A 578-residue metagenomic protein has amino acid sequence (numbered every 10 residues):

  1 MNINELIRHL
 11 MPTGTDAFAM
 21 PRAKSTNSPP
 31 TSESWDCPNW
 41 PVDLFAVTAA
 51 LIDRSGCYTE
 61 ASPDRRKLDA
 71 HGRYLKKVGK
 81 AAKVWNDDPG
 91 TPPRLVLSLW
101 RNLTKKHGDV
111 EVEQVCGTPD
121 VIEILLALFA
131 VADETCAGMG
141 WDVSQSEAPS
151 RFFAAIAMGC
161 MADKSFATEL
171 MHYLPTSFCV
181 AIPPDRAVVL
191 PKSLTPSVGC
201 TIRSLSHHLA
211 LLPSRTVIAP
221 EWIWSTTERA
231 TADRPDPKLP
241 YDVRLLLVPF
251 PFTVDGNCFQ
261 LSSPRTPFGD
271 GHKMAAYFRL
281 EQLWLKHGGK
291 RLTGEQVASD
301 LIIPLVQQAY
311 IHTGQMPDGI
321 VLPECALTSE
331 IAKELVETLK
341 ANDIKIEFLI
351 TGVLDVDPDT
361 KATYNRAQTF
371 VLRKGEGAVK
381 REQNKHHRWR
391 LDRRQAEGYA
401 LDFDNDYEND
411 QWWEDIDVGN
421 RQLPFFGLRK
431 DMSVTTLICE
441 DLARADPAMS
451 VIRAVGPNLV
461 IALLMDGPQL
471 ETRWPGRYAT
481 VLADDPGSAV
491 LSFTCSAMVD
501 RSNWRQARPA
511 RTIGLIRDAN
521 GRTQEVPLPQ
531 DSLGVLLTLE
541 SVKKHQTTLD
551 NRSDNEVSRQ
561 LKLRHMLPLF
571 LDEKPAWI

Functional and structural regions predicted by a protein language model:
M1, E5, A23-D43, A50-G56 (+21 more regions): Catalytic cores of nucleic-acid editing and processing enzymes, centered on the cytidine/adenosine deaminase
D16, P21-T26, R244-V248, T435: Short, well-ordered beta-strand segments
R22-I156, D318, A332-E347, L442-D554: CN hydrolase (nitrilase-like) catalytic-core segments centered on the catalytic cysteine and neighboring Lys/Glu
A61-R279, L301, P323: Long, charge-dense tracts
K192, E324-L442, A483-K544: Catalytic-core segment of enzymes that process non-peptidic bonds
R234-T253, G289-V379, F425, D446-I452: Secondary-structure-rich domain cores
G269-Q296: Acidic/histidine-rich helix-loop elements that form or flank divalent-metal/phosphate-binding sites at the catalytic
L539-I578: A short C-terminal boundary segment appended to hydrolase-like catalytic domains
